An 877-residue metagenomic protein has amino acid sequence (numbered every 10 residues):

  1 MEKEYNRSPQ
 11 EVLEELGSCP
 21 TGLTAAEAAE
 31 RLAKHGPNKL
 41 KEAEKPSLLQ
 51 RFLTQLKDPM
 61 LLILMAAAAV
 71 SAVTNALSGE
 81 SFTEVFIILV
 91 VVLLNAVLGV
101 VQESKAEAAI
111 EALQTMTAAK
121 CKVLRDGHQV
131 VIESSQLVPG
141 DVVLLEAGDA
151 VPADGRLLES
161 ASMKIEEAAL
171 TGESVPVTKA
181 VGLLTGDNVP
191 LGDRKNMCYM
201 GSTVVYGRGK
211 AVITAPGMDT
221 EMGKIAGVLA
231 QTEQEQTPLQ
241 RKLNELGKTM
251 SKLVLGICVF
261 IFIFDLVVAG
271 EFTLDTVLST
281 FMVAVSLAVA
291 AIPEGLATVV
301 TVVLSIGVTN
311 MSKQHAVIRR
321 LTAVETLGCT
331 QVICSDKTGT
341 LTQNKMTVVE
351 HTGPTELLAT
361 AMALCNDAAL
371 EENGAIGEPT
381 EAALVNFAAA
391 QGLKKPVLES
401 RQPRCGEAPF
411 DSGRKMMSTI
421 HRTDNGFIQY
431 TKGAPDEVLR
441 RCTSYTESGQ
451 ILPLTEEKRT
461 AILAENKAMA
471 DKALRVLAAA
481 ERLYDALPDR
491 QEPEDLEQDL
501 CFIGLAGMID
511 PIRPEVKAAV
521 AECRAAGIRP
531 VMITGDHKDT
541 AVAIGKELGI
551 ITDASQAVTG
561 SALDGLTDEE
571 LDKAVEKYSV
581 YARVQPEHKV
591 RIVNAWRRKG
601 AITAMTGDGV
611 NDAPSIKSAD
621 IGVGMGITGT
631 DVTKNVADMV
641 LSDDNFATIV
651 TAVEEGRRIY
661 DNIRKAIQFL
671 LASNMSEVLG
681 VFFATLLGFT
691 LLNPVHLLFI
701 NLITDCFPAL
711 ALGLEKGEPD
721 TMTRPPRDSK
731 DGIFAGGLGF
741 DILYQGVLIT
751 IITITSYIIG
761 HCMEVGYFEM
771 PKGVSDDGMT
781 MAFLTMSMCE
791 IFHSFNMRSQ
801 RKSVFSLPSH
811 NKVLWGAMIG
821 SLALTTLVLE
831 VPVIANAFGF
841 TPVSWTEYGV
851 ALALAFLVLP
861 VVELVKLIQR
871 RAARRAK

Functional and structural regions predicted by a protein language model:
M1-P726, I733-F734, V747, C762 (+3 more regions): Conserved cytosolic headpiece of P-type ATPases
T704, M779-S794: Generic alpha-helical transmembrane segments
D728-V747, G773-M781: Membrane-water interface at loop-to-transmembrane-helix junctions
I749, T753, M788-I791: ATP/pyrophosphate-binding catalytic subdomain of soluble kinases
Y757-I758, M763-E764, V774: Long hydrophobic segments that form regular secondary structure
M797: A C-terminal functional module that forms or caps the active site or interfaces directly with catalytic machinery
